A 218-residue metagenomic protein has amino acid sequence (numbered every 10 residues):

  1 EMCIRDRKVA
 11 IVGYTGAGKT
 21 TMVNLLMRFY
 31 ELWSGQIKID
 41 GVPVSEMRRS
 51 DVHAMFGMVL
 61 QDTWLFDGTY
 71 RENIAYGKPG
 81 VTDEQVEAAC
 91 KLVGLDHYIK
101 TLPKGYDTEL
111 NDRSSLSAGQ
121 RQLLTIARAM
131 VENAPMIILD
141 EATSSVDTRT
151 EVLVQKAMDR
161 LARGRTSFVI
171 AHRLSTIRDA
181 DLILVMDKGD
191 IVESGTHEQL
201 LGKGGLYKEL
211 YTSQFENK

Functional and structural regions predicted by a protein language model:
E1: Extracellular interaction modules
I4-K218: ABC-type nucleotide-binding domain
